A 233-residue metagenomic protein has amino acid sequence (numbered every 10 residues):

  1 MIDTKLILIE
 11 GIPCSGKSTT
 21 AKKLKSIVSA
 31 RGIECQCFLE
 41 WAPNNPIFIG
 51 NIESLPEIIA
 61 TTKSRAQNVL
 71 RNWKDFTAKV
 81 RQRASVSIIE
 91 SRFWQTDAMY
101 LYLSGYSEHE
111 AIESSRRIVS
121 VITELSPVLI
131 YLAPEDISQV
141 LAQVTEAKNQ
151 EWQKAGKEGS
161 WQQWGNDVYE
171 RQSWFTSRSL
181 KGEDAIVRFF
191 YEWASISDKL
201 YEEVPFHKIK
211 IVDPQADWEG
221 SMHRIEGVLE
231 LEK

Functional and structural regions predicted by a protein language model:
M1-T4: Phosphate-binding P-loop
I9: Hydrophobic anchor at the beta1->P-loop junction of P-loop NTPases
I12: P-loop (Walker A) phosphate-binding loop of NTP-binding proteins
K17: Conserved lysine of the Walker
T20, L24: Hydrophobic positions on the alpha1 helix immediately C-terminal to the Walker A/P-loop
K25-T77: Conserved substrate/cofactor phosphate-moiety recognition/catalytic segment in nucleotide-dependent phosphotransferases
E90-R92, E108-E170: Conserved phosphate-donor/acceptor-positioning beta-strand/loop module used by diverse small-molecule
S160-K233: NTP-dependent small-molecule kinase module
